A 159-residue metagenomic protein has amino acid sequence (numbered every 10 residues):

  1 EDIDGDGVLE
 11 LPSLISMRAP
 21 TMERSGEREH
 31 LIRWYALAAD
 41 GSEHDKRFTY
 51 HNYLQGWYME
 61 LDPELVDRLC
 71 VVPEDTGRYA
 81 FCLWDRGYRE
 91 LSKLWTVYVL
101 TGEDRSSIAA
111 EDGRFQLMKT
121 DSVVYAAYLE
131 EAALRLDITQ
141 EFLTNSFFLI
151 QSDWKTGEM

Functional and structural regions predicted by a protein language model:
I3-I15: Acidic/hydrophobic-patterned starts of short beta strands in beta-sheet-rich repeat architectures
S16-M22: Short glycine/acidic-enriched loop and turn motifs that connect beta-strands
E29-D40: Beta-propeller blade signature
E43-D45: Long amphipathic alpha-helical scaffold segments
R47-L69: N-terminal "mature-domain start" segment
E64-A109, F115-Q116: Secretory pathway targeting signatures of secreted, lumenal, and periplasmic proteins
K119-Y128: Short, well-ordered, aromatic-rich surface patches in folded extracellular/luminal domains
A127-M159: Surface-exposed amphipathic alpha-helical segments
